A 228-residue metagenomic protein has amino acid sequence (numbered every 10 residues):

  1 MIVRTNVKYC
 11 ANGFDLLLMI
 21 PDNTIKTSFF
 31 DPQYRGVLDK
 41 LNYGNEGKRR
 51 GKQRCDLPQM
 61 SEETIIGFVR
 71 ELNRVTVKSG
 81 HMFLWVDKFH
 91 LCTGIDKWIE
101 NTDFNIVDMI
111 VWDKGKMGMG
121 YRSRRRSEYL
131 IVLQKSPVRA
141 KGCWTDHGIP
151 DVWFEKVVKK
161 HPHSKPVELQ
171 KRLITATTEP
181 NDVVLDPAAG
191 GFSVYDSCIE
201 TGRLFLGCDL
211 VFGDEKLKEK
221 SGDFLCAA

Functional and structural regions predicted by a protein language model:
M1-R35, P180, E200: SAM-dependent nucleic-acid methyltransferase catalytic core
T5-V7, K78-M82, V183: Short active-site oxyanion
K8-A11, C55-I66, K160-E168: Conserved phosphate-coordination/catalytic loops
L17, L38, C92: Glycine/Thr-rich phosphate-binding loops of Rossmann-like dinucleotide-binding domains
M19-P21, R74-V75, L173-E179: Glycine-rich helix-loop-beta junction characteristic of Rossmann-like nucleotide cofactor-binding loops
P21-H81: SAM-dependent methyltransferase catalytic-core segment centered on the flexible catalytic loop and adjoining short
F30, Y34, L38-R49, L84 (+1 more regions): Class I S-adenosyl-L-methionine
P58-G115: Conserved Class I SAM-dependent methyltransferase catalytic core
